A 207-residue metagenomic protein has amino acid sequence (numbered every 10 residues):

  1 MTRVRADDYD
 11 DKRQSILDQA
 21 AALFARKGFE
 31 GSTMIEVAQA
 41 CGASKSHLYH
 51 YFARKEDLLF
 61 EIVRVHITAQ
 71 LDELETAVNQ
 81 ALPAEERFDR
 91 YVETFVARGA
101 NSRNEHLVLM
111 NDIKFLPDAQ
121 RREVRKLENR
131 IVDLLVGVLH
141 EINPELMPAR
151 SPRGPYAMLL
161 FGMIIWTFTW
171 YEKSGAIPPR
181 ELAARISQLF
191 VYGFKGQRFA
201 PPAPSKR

Functional and structural regions predicted by a protein language model:
M1-K27, S32-A40, D57-F60: Basic, helix-initiating cap at the start of DNA-binding domains
M1-T2, A97, N101, V132-E141 (+2 more regions): C-terminal peripheral helix-coil segments that are non-catalytic and often amphipathic
R26-E30, A81, S102, E145: Short coil/turn segments at alpha/beta junctions that flank glycine-rich nucleotide-binding fingerprints
C41-F52: Short hydrophobic/aromatic patch on the recognition helix
E61, E75-N101, A157-L160: Hydrophobic alpha-helical connector segments
V65-E75, N104, D118-P144, G154-M158 (+2 more regions): Amphipathic alpha-helical packing segments from all-alpha helical-bundle domains
A100-A119, T169: Amphipathic alpha-helical segments used for helix-helix packing
L107-M110, P148-R150, E172, P201-A203: Short, hydrophobic secondary-structure boundary micro-motifs
